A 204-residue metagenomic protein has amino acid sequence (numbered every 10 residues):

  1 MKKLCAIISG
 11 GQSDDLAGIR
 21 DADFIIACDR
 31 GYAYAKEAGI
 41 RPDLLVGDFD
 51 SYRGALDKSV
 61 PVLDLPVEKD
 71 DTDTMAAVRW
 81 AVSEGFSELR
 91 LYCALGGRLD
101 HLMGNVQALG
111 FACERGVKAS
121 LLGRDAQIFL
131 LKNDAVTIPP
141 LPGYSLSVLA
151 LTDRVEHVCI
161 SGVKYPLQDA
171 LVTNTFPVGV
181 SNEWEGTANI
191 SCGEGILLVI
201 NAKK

Functional and structural regions predicted by a protein language model:
M1-L56: N-terminal beta-strand-loop-alpha-helix module at the start of alpha/beta ligand-binding or catalytic domains
A22-D23, P42, S59-V60, F86 (+1 more regions): Short, well-ordered alpha-helix to beta-strand connector turns
V62-E84: Short phosphate-binding loop-to-helix
D100-G110: Short Gly/Thr/Asp-enriched flexible loops that form oxyanion-binding sites at enzyme active sites
C113-Q127: Short, acidic/small-residue loops that bind anionic groups at enzyme active sites
A126, K132-K204: Long, charged alpha-helical interface segments
